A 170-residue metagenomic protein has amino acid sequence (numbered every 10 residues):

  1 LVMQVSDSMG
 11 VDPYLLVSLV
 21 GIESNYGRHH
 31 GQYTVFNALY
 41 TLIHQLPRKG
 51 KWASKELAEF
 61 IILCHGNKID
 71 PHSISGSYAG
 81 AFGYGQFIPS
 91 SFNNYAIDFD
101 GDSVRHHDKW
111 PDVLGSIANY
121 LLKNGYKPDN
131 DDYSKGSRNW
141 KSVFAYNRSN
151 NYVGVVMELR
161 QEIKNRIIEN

Functional and structural regions predicted by a protein language model:
L1-N170: Catalytic glycan-binding domains that act on GlcNAc-containing polysaccharides
